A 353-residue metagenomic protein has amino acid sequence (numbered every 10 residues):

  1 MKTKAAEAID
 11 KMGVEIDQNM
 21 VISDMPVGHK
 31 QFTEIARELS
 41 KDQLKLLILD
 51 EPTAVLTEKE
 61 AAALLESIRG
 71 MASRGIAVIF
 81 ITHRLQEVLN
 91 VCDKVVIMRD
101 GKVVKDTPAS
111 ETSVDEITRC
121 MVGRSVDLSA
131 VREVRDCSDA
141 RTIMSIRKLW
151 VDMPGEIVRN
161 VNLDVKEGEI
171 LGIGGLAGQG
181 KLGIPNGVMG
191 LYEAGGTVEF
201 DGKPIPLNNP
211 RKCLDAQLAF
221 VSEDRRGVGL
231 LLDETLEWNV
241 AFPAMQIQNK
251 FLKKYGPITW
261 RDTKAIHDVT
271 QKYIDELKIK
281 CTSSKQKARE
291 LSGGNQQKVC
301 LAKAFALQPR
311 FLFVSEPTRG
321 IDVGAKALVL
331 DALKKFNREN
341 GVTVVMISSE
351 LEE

Functional and structural regions predicted by a protein language model:
M1-E353: Glycine-rich phosphate-binding loops of nucleotide-dependent enzymes
